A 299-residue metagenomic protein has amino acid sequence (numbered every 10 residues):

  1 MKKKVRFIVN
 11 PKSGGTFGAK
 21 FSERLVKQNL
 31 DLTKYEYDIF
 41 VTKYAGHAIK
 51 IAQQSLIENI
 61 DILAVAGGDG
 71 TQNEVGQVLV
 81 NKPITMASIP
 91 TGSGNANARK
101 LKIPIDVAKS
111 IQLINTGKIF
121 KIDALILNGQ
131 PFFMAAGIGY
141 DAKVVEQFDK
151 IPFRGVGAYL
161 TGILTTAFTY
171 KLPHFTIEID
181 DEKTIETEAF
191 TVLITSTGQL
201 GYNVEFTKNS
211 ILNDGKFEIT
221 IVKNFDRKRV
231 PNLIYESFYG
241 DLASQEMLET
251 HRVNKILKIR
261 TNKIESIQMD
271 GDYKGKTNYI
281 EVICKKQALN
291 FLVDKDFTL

Functional and structural regions predicted by a protein language model:
M1-I62, T298: ATP/NTP phosphate-donor binding region
A19, I179-D181, E186, I211 (+1 more regions): ATP/nucleoside-binding phosphotransfer catalytic cores, i.e., glycine-rich phosphate-binding loops
T33, T42, I57, N81-T191: Catalytic core of DAGKc-family lipid kinases
A48, G70-V75: Short glycine/serine/threonine-rich phosphate/pyrophosphate-binding segments that cradle anionic phosphate groups
V65-D69: N-terminal glycine-rich "phosphate-gripper" loop used for MgATP/nucleotide binding and carboxylate activation
G137, D141, L193-T207: Glycine-rich phosphate/pyrophosphate-binding beta-alpha loops
K171-P173, E188-F190, N213-E218, K255: A generic structural signal for short beta-strands and their flanking turns/coil linkers
